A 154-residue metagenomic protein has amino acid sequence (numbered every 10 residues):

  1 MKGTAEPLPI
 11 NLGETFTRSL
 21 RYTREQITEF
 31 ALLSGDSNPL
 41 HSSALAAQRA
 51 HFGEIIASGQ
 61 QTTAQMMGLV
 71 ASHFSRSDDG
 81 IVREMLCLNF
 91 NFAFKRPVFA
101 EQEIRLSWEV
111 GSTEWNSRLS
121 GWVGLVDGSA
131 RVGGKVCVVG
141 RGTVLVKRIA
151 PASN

Functional and structural regions predicted by a protein language model:
M1-A57: Catalytic strand-loop segment that frames the active site of acyl-thioester-processing enzymes
M1-T15, F94-N154: HotDog/MaoC-like acyl-thioester-processing domains
E6-P7, Q26, H41-S42, D79-M85 (+2 more regions): Intrinsically disordered, low-complexity segments enriched in polar/charged residues with Gly/Pro, especially when
A50, E54, A64-E109: Hydrophobic beta-strand-centered segment that forms part of the acyl-chain substrate-binding groove
S58-T62: A solvent-exposed, acidic/Ser-Thr-rich amphipathic alpha-helical stretch
